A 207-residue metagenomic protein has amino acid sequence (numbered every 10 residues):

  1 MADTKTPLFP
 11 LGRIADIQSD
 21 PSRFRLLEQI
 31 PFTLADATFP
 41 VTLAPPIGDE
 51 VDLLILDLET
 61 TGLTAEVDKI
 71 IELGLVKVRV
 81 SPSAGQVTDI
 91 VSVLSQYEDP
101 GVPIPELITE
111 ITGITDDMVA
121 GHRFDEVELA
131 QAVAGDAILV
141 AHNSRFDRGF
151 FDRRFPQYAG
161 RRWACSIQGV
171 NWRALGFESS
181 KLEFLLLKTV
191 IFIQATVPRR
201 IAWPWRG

Functional and structural regions predicted by a protein language model:
T4-W163, Q168, L175-T196: Conserved non-catalytic scaffold segment of RNase H-like nuclease domains
N171-A174, G207: Charged, amphipathic alpha-helical interaction segments
R200-G207: Acidic, divalent-metal-coordinating active-site segment for phosphoryl/phosphodiester hydrolysis, typified by short
